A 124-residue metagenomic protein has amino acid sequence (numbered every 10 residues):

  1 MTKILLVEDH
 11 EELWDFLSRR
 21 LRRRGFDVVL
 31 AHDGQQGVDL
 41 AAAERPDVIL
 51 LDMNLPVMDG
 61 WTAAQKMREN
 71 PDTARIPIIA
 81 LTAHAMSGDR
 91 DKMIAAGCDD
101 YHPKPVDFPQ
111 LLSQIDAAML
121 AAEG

Functional and structural regions predicted by a protein language model:
E8, H32: Conserved acidic carboxylate
D15-R23: Charged docking surfaces used in two-component/phosphorelay signaling
S18, V106-I115: C-terminal output helix
L30, L55-M58, R75, S87: Residue-level signal for the "D+5" position in two-component response regulator receiver
E44-L50, L55: Active-site beta3 strand of CheY-like receiver
